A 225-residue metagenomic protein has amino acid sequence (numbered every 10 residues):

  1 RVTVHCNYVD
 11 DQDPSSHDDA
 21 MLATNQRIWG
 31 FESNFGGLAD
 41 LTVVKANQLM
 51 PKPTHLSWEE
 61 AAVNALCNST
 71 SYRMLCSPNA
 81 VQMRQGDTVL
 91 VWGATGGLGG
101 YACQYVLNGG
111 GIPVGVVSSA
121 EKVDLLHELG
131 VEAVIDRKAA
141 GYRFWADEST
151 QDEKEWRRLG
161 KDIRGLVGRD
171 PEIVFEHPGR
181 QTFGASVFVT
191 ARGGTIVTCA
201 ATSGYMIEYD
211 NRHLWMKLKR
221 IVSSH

Functional and structural regions predicted by a protein language model:
R1-M50: Glycine-rich phosphate/adenylate-binding loop and adjacent beta-alpha elements of nucleotide- or dinucleotide-binding
E32-L38, T54-S77, W92-T95, Y101 (+1 more regions): A glycine-rich, Thr/Ser-enriched phosphate-binding loop motif common to dinucleotide/cofactor-binding enzymes
H55-S57, A80-T88, G168-D170: Short helix-loop-beta connector
G99-N108: Surface-exposed amphipathic alpha-helices with a cationic face
L107-Q181: Adenosine-nucleotide cofactor-binding segment
G109, V117, L126-H127, A146-S149 (+1 more regions): Glycine-rich phosphate-binding loop and adjacent beta-alpha segment of Rossmann(oid) nucleotide-cofactor-binding
